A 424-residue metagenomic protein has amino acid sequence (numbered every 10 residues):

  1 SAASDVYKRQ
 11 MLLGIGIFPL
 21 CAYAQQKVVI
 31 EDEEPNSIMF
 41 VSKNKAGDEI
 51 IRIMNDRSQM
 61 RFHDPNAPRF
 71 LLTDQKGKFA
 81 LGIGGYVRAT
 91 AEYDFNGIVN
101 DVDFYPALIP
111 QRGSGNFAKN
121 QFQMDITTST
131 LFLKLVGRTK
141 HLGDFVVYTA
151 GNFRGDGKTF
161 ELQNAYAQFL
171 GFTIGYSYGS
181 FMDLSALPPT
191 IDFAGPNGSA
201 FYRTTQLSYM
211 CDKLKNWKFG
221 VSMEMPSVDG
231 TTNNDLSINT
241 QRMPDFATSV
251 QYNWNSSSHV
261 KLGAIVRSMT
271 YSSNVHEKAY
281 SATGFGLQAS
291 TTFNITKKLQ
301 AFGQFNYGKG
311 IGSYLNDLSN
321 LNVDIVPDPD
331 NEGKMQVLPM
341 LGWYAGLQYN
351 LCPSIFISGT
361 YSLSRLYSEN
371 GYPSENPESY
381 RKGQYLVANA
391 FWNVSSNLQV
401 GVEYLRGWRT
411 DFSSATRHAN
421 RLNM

Functional and structural regions predicted by a protein language model:
S1-Y7: Short, small-residue-biased leader/transition segments that mark boundaries at the very start of proteins
Y23-F95: N-terminal periplasmic/intermembrane-space "pro-region" immediately following the signal or transit peptide
V28-V29, F293, W392-V394, H418-M424: Outer-membrane beta-barrel "beta-signal"
D74-D103, S114-V228, A247, Q251-W254 (+2 more regions): Outer membrane beta-barrel
F79, N120-S129, T159-Q163, Q168 (+6 more regions): Residues that define the transmembrane beta-barrel architecture of outer-membrane proteins
G97-N100, G157-Q163, S185-D192, G230-I238 (+5 more regions): Outer-membrane beta-barrel translocator domains and adjoining extracellular loop/strand segments of Gram-negative
G143-G155, F219-P226, G263-S268, F356-R365 (+2 more regions): Transmembrane beta-strand segments that form the barrel wall of outer-membrane beta-barrel proteins
N253-Y380: Detector for outer-membrane/organellar transmembrane beta-barrel domains, recognizing the amphipathic beta-strand
